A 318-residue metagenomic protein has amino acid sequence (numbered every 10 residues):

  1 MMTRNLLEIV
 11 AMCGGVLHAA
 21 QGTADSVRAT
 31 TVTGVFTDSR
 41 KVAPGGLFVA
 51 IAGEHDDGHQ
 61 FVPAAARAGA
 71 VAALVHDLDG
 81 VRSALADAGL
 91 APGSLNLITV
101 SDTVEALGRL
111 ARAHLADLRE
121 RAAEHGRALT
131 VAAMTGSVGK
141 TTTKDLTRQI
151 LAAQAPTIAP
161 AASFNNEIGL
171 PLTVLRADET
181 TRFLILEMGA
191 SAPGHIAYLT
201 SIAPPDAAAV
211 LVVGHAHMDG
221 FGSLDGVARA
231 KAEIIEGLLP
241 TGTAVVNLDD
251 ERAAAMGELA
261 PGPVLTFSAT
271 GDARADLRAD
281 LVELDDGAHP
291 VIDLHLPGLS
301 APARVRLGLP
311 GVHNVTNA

Functional and structural regions predicted by a protein language model:
M2-T135, T142-A153, R278, R304: Short, basic phosphate-binding NTP loop
T3, V42, H55-H59, V104 (+8 more regions): Electropositive phosphate-/nucleotide-binding environments in soluble metabolic enzymes
H18-G22, V100, P160, N247 (+2 more regions): Conserved beta-strand termini and adjacent loop/short-helix elements that scaffold enzyme active sites in alpha/beta
T23, D79, T103, S163 (+2 more regions): Short, solvent-exposed coil/turn elements at secondary-structure transition points
A50, R176, L281-E283: A residue-level detector for short acidic-glycine micro-motifs
F61, I196-A197, G308: Short beta-alpha junctions and helix-cap segments that line functional grooves
V81-A84, R127, A209-A318: Acidic, Mg2+-coordinating active-site environments of NTP-dependent enzymes
T99, A106-L248, A254-A260: Phosphate-binding loop of NTP-binding sites
